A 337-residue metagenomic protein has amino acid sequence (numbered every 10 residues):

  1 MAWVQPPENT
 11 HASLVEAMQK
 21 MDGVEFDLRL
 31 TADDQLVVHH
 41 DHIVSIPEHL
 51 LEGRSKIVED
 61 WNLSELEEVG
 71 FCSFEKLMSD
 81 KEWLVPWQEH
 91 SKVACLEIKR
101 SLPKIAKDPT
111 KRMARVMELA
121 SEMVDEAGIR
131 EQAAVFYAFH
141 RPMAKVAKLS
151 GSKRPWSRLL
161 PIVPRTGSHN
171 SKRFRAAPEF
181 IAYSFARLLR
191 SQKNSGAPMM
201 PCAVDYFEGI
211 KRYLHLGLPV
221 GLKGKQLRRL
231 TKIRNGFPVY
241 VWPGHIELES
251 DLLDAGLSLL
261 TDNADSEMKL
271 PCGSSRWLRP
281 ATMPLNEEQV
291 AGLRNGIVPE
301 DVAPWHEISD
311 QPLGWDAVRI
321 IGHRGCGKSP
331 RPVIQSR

Functional and structural regions predicted by a protein language model:
M1-R337: Phosphate-group recognition and catalysis centered on beta-loop-alpha active-site segments
